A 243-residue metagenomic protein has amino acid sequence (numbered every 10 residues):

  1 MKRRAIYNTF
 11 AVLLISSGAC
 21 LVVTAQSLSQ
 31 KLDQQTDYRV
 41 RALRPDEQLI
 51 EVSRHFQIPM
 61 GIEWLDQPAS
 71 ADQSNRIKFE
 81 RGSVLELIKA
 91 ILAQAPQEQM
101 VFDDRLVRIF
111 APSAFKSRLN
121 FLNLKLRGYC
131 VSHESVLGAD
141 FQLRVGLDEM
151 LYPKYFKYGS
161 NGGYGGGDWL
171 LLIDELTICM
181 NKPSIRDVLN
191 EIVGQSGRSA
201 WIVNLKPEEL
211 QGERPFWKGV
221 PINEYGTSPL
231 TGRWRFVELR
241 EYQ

Functional and structural regions predicted by a protein language model:
K2-Q243: N-terminal targeting/assembly segments of extracytoplasmic apparatus and virion spike/baseplate proteins
